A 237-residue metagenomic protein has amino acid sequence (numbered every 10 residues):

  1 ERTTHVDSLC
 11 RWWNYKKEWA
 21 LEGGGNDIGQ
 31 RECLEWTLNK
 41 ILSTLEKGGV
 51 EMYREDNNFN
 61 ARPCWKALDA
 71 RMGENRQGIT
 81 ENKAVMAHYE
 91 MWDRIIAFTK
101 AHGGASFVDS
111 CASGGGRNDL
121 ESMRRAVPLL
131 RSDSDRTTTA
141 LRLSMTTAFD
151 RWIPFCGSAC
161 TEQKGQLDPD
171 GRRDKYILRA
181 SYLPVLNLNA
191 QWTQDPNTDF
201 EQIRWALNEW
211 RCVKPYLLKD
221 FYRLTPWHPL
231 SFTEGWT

Functional and structural regions predicted by a protein language model:
E1, E55-R62, A112-R117: Short, solvent-exposed turn/loop segments enriched in Gly/Ser/Thr/Pro and often Arg
T3-E35, N39, V85-N197, Y222: Glycan-recognition surfaces
R11-W19, A67-I79, W227-W236: Carbohydrate-binding/catalytic loop surfaces
E22-G23, W36-E74: Active-site groove signature of glycoside hydrolases
L45, W92-I96, R211: Structural signal for well-ordered, non-membrane alpha-helices
G48, N57-F59, T80-K83, G115: Extracellular polysaccharide-recognition and catalytic grooves
R62-N82, N118-R125: Short glycine/threonine-rich loop-to-helix capping motif typified by GTGT followed within a few residues by an Asp-Pro
G157, N189-T237: Glycan-recognition and catalytic regions of carbohydrate-active enzymes
